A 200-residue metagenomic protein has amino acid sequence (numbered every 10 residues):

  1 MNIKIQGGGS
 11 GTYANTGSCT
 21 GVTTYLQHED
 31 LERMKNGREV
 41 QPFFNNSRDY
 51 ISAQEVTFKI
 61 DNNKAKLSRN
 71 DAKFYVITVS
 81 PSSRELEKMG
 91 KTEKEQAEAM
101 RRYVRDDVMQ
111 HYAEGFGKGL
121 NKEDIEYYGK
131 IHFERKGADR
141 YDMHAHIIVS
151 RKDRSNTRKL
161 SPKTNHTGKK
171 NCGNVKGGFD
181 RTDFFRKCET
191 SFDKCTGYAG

Functional and structural regions predicted by a protein language model:
M1-G200: N-terminal nicking endonuclease/strand-transfer module with a His-rich metal-binding environment and a catalytic Tyr
